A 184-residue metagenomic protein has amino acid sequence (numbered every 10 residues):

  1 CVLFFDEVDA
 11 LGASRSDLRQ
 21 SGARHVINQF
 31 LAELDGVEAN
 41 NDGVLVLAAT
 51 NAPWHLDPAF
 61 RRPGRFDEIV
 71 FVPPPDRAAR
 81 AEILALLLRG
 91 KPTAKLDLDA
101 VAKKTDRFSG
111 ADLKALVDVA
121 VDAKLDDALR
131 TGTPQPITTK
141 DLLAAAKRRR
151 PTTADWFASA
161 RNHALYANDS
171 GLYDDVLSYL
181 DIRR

Functional and structural regions predicted by a protein language model:
C1-K104, F108, A120: Walker A/P-loop NTP-binding motif of AAA+ ATPase domains
D99-A115, L125-R184: C-terminal engagement/docking regions of AAA+ P-loop ATPases
